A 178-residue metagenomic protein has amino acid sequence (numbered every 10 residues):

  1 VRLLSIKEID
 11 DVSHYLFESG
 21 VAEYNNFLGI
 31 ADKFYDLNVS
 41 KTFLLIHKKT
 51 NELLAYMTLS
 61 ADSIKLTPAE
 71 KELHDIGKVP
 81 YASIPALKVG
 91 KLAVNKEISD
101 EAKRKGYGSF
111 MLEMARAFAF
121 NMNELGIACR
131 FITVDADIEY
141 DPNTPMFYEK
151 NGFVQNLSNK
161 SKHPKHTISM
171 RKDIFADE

Functional and structural regions predicted by a protein language model:
V1-A102, S109-D135, P142-E178: Non-catalytic substrate-recognition and accessory regions of acyl/acetyltransferase enzymes
